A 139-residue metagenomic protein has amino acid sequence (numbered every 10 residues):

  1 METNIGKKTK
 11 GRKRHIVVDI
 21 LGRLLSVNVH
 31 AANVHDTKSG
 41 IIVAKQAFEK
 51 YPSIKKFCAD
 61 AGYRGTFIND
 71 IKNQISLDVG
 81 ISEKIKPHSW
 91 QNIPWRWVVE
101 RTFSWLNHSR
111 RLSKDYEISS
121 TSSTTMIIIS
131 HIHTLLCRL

Functional and structural regions predicted by a protein language model:
M1, E117-S120, I128: Compositionally biased, low-complexity segments enriched in small residues
M1-Q74, D78, S130-H131: Polybasic low-complexity intrinsically disordered regions
A31, S39-I42, E117-T121, L139: Short alpha-helical "patches" and their helix-cap loops
N33, P52-S122: Helix-centered, glycine/charged polyanion-binding patches within enzymatic domains that contact phosphate-containing
M126-L139: Charged phosphate-binding loop/patch that engages nucleotide di/tri-phosphates or the phosphate backbone of nucleic
